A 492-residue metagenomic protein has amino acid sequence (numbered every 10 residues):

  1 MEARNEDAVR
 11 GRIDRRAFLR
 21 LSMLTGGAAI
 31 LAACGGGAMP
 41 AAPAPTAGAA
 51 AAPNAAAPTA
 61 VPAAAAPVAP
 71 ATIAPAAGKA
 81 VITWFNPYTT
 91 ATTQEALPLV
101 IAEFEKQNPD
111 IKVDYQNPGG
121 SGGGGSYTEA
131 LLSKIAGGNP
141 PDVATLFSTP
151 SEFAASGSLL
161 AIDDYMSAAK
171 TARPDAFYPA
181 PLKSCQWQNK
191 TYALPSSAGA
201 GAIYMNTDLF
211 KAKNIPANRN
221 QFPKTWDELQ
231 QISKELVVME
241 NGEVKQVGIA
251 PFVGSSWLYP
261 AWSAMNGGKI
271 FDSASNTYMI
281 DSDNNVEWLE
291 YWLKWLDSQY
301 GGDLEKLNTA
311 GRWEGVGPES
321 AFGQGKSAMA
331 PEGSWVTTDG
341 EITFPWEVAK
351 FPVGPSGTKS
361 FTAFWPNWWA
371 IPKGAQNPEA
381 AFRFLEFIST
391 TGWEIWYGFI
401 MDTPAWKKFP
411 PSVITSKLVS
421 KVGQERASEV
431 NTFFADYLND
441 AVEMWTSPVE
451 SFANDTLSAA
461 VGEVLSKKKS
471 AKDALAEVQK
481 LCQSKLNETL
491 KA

Functional and structural regions predicted by a protein language model:
M1-A17, L21-A33: N-terminal secretory signal peptides
A3-D7, A51, A56-A69, G157 (+1 more regions): Conserved C-terminal helix/tail region of periplasmic/extracytoplasmic solute-binding proteins
A64-A76, F147-A202, K211, Q230-I232 (+4 more regions): Hinge/lid segment of periplasmic solute-binding proteins
P70, T83, W187-S196, G201 (+6 more regions): Extracytoplasmic/periplasmic solute-binding protein
L99, E103-A180, Q186, K211-N214 (+6 more regions): Extracytoplasmic "Venus flytrap"/periplasmic binding protein-like
P150-L159, D163, A180-R219, P251-S275 (+2 more regions): Periplasmic solute-binding protein
S167, S334-P345, P355-T456, L490-K491: C-terminal lobe and pocket-closing loops of periplasmic/extracytoplasmic Venus-flytrap solute-binding proteins
Q230-E235, A274-G311, I342, F351: Glycine-centered hinge/linker elements that transmit conformational signals in sensory and ligand-binding systems
